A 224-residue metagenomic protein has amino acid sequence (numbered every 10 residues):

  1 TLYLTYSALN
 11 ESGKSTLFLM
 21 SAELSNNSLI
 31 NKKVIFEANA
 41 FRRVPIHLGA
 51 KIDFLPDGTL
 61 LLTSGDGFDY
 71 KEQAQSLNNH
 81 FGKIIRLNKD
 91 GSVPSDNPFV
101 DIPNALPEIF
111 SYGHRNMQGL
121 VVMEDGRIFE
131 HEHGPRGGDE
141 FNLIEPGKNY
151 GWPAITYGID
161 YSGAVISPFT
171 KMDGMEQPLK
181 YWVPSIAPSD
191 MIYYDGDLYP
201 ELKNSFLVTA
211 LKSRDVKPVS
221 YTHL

Functional and structural regions predicted by a protein language model:
T1-D160, P200-S205, L211-S213: Surface loops at the rim/top face of extracytoplasmic beta-rich domains
V121, I192-D197: Beta-propeller blade termini
P168-G174: Flexible, solvent-exposed coil segments and beta strand-coil junctions, predominantly the extracellular/periplasmic
M175-V183: A loop-to-helix transmembrane entry motif
V183-D190: Repeat-based blade/solenoid architectures
M191, F206: Hydrophobic, well-ordered secondary-structure elements that form the walls of internal hydrophobic environments
P218-V219: Transmembrane alpha-helical segments of integral membrane proteins
T222-H223: Conserved small/polar residues in nucleotide/adenosyl-binding loops
